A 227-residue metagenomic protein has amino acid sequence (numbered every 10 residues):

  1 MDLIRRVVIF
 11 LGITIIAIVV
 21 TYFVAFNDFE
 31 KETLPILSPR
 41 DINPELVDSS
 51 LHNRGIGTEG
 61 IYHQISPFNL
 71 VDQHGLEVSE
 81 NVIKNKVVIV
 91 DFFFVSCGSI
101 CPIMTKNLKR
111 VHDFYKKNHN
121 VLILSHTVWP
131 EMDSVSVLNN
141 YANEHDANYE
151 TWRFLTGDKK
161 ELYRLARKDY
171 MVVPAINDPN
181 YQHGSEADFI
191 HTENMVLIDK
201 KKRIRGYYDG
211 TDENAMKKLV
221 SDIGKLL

Functional and structural regions predicted by a protein language model:
M1-I65: N-terminal targeting signals for export/organelle localization
H63, H112-K116, H145, A166-V173 (+2 more regions): Sec/Tat-exported extracytoplasmic proteins
H63-I65, K86-V87, I190-T192: Short, small/polar residue-rich loop motifs at catalytic or cofactor-binding pockets
N69-L70, L197: Hydrophobic beta-strand positions
V78-L108, L124-S125: Short active-site neighborhood of thiol/selenol oxidoreductases, capturing the structured segment around
T105-L165: Structural microenvironment flanking redox-active thiols in thiol-disulfide oxidoreductases
K159-G224: Thiol/disulfide oxidoreductase modules built on the thioredoxin-like
